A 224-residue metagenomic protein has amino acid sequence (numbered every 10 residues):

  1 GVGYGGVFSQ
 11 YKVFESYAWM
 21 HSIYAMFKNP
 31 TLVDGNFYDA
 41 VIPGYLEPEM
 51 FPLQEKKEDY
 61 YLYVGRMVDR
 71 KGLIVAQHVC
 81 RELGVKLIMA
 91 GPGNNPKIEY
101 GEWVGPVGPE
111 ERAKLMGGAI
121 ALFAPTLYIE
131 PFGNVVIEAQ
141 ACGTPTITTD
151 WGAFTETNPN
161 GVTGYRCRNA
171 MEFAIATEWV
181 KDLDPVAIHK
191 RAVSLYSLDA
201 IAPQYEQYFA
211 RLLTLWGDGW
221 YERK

Functional and structural regions predicted by a protein language model:
G1-K224: Catalytic cores of nucleotide-sugar-dependent glycosyltransferases that transfer UDP/GDP/TDP-activated
